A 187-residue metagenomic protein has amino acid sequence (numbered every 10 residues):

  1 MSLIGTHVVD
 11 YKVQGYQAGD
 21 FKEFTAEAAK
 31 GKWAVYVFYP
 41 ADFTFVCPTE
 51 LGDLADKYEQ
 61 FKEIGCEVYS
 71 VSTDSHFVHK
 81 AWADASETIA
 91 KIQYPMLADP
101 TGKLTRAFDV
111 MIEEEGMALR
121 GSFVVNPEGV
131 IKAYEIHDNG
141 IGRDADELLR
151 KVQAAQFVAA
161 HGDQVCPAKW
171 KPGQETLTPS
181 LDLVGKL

Functional and structural regions predicted by a protein language model:
M1-L187: Chalcogenol-based redox active-site neighborhoods
